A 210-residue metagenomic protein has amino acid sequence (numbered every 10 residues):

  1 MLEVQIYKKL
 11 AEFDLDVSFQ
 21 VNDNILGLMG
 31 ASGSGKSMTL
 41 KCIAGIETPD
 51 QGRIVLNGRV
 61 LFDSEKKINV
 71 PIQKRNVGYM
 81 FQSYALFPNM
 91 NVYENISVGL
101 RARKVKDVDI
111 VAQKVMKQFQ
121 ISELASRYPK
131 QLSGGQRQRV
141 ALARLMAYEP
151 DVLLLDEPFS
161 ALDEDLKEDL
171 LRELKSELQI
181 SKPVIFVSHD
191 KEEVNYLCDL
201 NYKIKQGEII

Functional and structural regions predicted by a protein language model:
R59-S64, K106-L124, K175-S176: Conserved ABC ATPase "signature" region
L61-G78, A102, D109: ABC ATPase NBD coupling module
Y128-L132, Q136: Conserved ABC ATPase signature
L142: Hydrophobic anchor residue at the start of the ABC signature
A147-D151: A short, proline-enriched helix->beta-strand linker immediately N-terminal to the Walker B motif in ABC-type P-loop
L153-E157: Catalytic Walker B motif of ABC-type/P-loop ATPase nucleotide-binding domains
K182-S188: Conserved H-loop
